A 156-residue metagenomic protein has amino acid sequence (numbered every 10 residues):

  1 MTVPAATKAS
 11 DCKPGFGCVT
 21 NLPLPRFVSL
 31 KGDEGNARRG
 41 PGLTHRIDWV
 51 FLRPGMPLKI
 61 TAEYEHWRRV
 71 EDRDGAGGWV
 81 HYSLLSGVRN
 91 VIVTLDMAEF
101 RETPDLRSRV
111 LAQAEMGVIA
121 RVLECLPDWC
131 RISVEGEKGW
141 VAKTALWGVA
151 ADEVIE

Functional and structural regions predicted by a protein language model:
T2-R39, V50-P54, T61-Y64, E71-A76 (+5 more regions): SH3-family beta-barrel domains
R46-I47: Beta-strand-rich domains and repeat architectures in extracellular enzymes and scaffolds, especially beta-propellers
